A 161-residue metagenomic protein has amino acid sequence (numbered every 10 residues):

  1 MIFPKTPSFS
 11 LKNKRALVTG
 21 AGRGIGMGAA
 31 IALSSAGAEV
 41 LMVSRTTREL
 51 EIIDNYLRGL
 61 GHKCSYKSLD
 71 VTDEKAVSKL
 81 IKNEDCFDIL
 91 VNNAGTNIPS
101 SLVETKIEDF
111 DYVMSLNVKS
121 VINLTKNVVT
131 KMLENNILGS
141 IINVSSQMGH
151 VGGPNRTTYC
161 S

Functional and structural regions predicted by a protein language model:
R15, G22-G24: Conserved glycine-rich cofactor-binding loop
A38-I52: Conserved glycine-rich Rossmann-like NAD(P)H-binding loop of the short-chain dehydrogenase/reductase
R48, K67-K79, I107: The beta1-alpha1 cofactor-binding region of Rossmann-like NAD(H)/NADP(H)-dependent oxidoreductases
S101-L102, D109-Y112: Substrate-binding pocket helix/loop in short-chain dehydrogenase/reductase
V103, V151-T157: Active-site loop immediately N-terminal to the catalytic Tyr-X3-Lys motif of short-chain dehydrogenase/reductase
T125-K126: A short, exposed helix-loop element centered on a Lys and neighboring polar residues
S146: Residue(s) in the substrate-gating loop at a strand-loop-helix junction that position the organic substrate next
